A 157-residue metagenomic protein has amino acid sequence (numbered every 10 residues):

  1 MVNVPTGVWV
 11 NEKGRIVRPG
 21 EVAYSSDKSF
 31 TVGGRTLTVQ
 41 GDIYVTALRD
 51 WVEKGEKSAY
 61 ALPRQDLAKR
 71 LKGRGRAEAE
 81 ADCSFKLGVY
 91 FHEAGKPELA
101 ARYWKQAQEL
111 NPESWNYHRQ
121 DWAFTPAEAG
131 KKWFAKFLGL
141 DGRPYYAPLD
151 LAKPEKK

Functional and structural regions predicted by a protein language model:
V4, W9-K96: Thiol-/selenol-based redox modules, centered on thioredoxin-like and closely related oxidoreductase domains
E78, L110-P112: Short coil turns that delineate tetratricopeptide repeat
A81, W115-N116: Helix-start (N-cap) detector for alpha-helical repeat units in TPR-like alpha-solenoids, especially tetratricopeptide
F85, H118-D121: Alpha-solenoid helical repeat scaffolds
F124-K153: Alpha-helical linker/edge segments of TPR/alpha-solenoid repeat scaffolds and analogous pre-/post-domain helices
E155-K157: Long, low-complexity intrinsically disordered regions enriched in Ser/Thr, Asp/Glu, Pro/Gly
